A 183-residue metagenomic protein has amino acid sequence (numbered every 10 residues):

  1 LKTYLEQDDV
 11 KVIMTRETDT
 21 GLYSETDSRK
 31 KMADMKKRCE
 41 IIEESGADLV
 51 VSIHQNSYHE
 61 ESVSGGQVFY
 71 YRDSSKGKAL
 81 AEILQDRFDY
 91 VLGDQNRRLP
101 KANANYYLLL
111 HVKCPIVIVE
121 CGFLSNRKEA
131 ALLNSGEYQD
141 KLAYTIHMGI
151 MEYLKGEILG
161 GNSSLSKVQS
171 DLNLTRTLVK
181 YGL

Functional and structural regions predicted by a protein language model:
L1-E82, Y181-G182: Catalytic-core regions of hydrolytic enzymes
Y4-D9, V91, Y107-K113: A structural motif corresponding to the C-terminal end of an alpha-helix and its immediate exit/capping segment
T18-R29, L92-L99, P115, E120-C121: Peptidoglycan cell-wall recognition and remodeling modules
K37-E40, S74-K78, L92-Q95, S125 (+1 more regions): Glycine-rich loops and low-complexity Gly/Arg-rich segments that provide flexible linkers or classic glycine-based
S45, S52, H59, N96-L183: Active-site-adjacent mobile loop/cap segments within catalytic or ligand-binding domains
K76-A102: Active-site-adjacent substrate-binding region of metalloamidase/peptidase-like peptide-processing proteins
